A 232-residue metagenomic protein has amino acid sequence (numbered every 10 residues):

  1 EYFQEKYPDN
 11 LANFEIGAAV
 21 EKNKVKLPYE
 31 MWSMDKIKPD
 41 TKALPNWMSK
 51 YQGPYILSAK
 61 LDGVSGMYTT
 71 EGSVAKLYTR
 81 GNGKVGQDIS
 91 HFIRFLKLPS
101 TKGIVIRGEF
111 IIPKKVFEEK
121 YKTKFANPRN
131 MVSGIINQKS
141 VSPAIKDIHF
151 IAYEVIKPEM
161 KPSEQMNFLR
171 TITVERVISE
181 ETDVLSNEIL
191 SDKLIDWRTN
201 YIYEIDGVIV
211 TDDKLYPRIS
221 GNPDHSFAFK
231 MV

Functional and structural regions predicted by a protein language model:
E1-P99, D196, I205, T211 (+1 more regions): Phosphate/adenylate-binding "loop-and-lid" substructures adjacent to NTP/NAD/dNTP-binding pockets in NTP-dependent
N10, S49-G53, L98-G103, E119-F125 (+1 more regions): Short, glycine- and charge-enriched coil/turn segments that flank and shape catalytic ligand pockets
Q87-I93, E109, K114-V232: Long, charge-dense accessory insertions within large macromolecular proteins
K102-F110: Long, non-coiled-coil amphipathic alpha-helical linker/lever segments that couple catalytic cores to other domains
